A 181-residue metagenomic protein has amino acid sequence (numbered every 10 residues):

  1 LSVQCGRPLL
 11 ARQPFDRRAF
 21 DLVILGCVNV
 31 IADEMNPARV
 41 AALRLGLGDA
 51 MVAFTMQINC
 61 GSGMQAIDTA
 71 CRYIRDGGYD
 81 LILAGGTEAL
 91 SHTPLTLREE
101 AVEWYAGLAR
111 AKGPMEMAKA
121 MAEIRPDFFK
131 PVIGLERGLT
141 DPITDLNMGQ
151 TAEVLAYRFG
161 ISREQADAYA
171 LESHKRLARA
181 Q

Functional and structural regions predicted by a protein language model:
V3-A19, I31-N36, A42-Q181: Acyl-thioester C-C bond-transforming condensing/cleaving domain
R18-G26: Short glycine-rich phosphate-binding loop at a beta-alpha junction
